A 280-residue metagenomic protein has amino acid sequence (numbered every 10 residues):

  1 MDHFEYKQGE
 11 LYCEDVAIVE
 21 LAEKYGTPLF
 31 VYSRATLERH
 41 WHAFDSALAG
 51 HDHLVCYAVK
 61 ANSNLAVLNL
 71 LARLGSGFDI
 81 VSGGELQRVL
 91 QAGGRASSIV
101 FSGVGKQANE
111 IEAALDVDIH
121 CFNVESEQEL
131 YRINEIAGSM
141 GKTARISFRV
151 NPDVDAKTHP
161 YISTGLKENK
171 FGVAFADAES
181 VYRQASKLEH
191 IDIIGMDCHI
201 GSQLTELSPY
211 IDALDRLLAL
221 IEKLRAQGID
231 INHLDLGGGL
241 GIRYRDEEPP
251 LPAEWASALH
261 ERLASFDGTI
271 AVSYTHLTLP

Functional and structural regions predicted by a protein language model:
M1-A144, R183, K187-D192, A219-I229: A charged N-terminal "starter" segment
A58, R145-N151, D197-H199, D235-G237: Short beta-strand segments
V117-V124, T164-F175, L204-Y210: Flexible, glycine/proline-enriched loop segments at strand-loop-helix junctions that form or flank small-ligand binding
E129-L188: Conserved anion-binding
I200-G201, L234-G241, S273-Y274: Glycine-rich beta-strand-to-loop/alpha-helix junction loops that act as flexible
E206-D212, R243-W255: Short glycine/threonine-rich loop-to-helix capping motif typified by GTGT followed within a few residues by an Asp-Pro
A258-L263: Alpha-helix-loop-beta-strand connector modules within alpha/beta enzyme cores
T275-P280: Conserved small/polar residues in nucleotide/adenosyl-binding loops
